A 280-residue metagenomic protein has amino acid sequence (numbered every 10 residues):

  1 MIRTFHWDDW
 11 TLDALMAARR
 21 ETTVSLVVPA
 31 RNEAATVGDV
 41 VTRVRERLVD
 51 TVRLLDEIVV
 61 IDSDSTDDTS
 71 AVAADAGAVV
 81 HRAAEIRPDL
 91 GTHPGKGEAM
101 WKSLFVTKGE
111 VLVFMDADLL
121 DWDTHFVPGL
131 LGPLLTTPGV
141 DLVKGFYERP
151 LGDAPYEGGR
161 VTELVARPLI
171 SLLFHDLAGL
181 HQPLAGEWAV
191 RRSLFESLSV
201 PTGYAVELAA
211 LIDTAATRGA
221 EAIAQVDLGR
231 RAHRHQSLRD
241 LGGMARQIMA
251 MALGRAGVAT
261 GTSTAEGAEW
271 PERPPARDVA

Functional and structural regions predicted by a protein language model:
M1, R43, L238-A280: Terminal low-complexity segments of carbohydrate-biosynthetic enzymes
M1-E46: N-proximal low-complexity "stem/linker" segments adjacent to membrane-targeting elements
T23-S25, E57, A209: Cell-envelope/extracellular polymer assembly enzymes that use nucleotide-activated donors
D56, S70-E98: Conserved donor nucleotide-binding strand/loop of the catalytic core
D62-A71: A conserved acidic beta->alpha catalytic loop
P88-K96, M100-K102, W122-L194: Acceptor/aglycone-binding surface of glycosyltransferases and processive sugar-polymer synthases
L112: Short aromatic/hydrophobic "clamp" motif used to bind/position activated sugar donors
E157-A252: Conserved catalytic loops of nucleotide-sugar-dependent glycosyltransferases that act on lipid-linked
